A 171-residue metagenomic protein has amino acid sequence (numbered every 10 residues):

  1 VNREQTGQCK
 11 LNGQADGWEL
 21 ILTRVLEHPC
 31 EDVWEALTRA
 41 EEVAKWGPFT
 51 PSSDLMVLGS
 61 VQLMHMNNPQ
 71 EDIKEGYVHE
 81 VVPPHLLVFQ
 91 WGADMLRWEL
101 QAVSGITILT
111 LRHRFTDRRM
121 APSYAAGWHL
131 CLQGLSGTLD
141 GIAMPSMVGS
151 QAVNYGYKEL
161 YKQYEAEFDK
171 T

Functional and structural regions predicted by a protein language model:
N2-E4, F115-T171: A conserved amphipathic terminal alpha-helix motif
Q5-G13: A detector for short, charged/polar N-terminal pre-domain segments
Q14-A15, E19-L22, H28, D32 (+3 more regions): Short beta-edge strand/loop motif at the mouth of beta-sheet-based domains
G17, H79, V88-L139: Beta-strand/loop substructures that line and gate deep hydrophobic ligand-binding cavities in soluble
L22, L26, A121-Y124: Aromatic-acidic/polar surface patches that form glycan- and anion
R24, L37, F115: Conserved residues at beta->alpha junctions
E31, E35, E80, G137: Replace "anionic and nucleotidyl ligands
